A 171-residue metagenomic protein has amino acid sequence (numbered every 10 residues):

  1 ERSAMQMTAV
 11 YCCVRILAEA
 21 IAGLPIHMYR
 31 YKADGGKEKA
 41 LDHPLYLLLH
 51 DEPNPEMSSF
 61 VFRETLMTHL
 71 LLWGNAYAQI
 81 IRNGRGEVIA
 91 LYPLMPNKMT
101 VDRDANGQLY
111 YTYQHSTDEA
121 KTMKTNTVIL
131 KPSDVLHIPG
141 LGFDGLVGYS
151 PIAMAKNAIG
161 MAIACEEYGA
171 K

Functional and structural regions predicted by a protein language model:
E1-K171: Structured, contiguous alpha/beta core segments that scaffold functional sites
